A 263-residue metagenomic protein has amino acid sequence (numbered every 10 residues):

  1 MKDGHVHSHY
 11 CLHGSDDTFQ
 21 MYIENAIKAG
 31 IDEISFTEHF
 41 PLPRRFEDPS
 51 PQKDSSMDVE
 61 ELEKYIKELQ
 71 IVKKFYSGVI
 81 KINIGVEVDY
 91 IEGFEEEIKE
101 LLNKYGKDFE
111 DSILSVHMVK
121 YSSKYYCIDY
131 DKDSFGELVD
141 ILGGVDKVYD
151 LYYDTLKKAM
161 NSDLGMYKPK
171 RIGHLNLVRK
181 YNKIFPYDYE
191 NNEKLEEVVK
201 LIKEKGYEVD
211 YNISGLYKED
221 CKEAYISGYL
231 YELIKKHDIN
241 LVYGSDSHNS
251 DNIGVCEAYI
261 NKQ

Functional and structural regions predicted by a protein language model:
M1-E92, E96-E97, Y181-K183, Y187-D188 (+6 more regions): An N-terminally biased module of ancient metal coordination in phosphate/nucleic-acid-related enzymes
Y10, D140, P186, K218-E219: Conserved short-loop catalytic and cofactor-binding motifs
Y10, E92, K120, G215-Y217: Glycine-rich nucleotide phosphate-binding loop and flanking beta-alpha elements of Rossmann-like dinucleotide-binding
I34-F36, S112, I172, V209: Hydrophobic residues within beta-strands of alpha/beta enzymes
L42-D48, S123-S134, D150-S162, D210-E219 (+1 more regions): Noncatalytic linker/hinge segments flanking ATPase motor cores
E60-E204: Extended substrate/RNA-proximal surfaces in nucleic-acid metabolism proteins
E190, E196-G254: Active-site-adjacent C-terminal substructures of enzyme catalytic domains
